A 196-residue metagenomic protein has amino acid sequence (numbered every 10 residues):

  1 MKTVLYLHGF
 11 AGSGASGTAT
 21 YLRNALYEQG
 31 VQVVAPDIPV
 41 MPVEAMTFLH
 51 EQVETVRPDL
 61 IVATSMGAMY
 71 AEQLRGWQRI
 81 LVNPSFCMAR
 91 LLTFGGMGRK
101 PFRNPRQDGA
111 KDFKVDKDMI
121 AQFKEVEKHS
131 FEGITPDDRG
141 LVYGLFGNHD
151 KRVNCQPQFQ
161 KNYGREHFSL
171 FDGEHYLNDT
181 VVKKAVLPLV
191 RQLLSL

Functional and structural regions predicted by a protein language model:
M1-G14, A71, I80-L92: A short, flexible N-terminal coil/short beta segment enriched in small residues
K2-T55, H175: Active-site catalytic motif of lipid deacylating hydrolases and related acyltransferases
Y6-F10, V62, L145-G147: Short hydrophobic segments within beta-strands
A15, A19-R23, A71, C155-Q160: Short, highly selective alpha-helical patches that border small-molecule cofactor pockets in redox/cofactor-processing
P39-P42, S65-G67, N148-K151: Short beta->alpha connector loops
D59-V62, Q78-I80: Residue in the alpha/beta-hydrolase core beta-strand immediately N-terminal to the catalytic nucleophile
I61-E72: Gly/Ala-rich beta-loop-alpha elbow adjacent to hydrolase catalytic centers
Q78-L196: The alpha/beta-hydrolase serine catalytic core
